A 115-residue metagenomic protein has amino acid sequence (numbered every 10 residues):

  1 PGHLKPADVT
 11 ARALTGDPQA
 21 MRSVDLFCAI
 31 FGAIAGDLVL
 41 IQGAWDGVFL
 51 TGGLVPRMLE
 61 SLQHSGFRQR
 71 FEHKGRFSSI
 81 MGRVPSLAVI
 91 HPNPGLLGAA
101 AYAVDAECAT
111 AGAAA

Functional and structural regions predicted by a protein language model:
P1-A115: ATP-binding/phosphotransfer module of carbohydrate and carboxylate kinases, centering on a glycine-rich
